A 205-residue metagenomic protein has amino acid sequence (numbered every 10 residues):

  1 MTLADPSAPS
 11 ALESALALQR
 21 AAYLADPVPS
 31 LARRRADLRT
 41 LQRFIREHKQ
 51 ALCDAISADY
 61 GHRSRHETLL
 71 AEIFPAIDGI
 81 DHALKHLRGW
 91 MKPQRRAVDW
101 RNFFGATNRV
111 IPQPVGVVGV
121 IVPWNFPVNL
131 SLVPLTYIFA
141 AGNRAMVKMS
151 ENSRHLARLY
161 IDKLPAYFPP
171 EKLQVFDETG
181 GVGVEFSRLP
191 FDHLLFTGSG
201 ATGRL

Functional and structural regions predicted by a protein language model:
M1-N108: N-terminal Rossmann-like NAD(P)+-binding subdomain of aldehyde/semialdehyde dehydrogenases
R101-L205: Rossmann-like NAD(P) dinucleotide-binding subdomain of oxidoreductase/dehydrogenase enzymes
